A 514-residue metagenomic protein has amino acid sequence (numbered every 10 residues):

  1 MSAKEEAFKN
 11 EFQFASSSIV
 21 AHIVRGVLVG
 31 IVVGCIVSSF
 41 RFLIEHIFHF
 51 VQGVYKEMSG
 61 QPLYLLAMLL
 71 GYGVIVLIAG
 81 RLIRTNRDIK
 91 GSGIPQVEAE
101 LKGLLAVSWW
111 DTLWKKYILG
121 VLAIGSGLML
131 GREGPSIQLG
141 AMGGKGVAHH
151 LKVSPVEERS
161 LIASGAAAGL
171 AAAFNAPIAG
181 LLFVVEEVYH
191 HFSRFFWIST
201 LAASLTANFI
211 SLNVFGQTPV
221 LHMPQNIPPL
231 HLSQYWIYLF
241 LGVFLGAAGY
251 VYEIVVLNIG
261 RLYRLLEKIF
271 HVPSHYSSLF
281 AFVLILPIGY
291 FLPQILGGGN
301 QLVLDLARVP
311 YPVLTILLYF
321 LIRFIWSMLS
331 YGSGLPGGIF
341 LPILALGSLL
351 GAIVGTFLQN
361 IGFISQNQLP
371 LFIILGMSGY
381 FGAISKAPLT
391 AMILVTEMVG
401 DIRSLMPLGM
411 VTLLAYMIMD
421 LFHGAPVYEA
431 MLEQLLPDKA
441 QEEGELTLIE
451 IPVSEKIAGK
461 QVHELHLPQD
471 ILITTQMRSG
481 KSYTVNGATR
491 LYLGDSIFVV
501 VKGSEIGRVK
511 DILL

Functional and structural regions predicted by a protein language model:
M1-Q434, K439, E445, R478-K481 (+2 more regions): Alpha-helical transmembrane segments and immediately membrane-proximal extracytoplasmic
E445-P452: Short glycine-/aliphatic-rich beta-strand segments at the starts of folded cytosolic domains
V453, I457-V509, L513: Cytosolic Rossmann-like ligand/nucleotide-binding regulatory domains
